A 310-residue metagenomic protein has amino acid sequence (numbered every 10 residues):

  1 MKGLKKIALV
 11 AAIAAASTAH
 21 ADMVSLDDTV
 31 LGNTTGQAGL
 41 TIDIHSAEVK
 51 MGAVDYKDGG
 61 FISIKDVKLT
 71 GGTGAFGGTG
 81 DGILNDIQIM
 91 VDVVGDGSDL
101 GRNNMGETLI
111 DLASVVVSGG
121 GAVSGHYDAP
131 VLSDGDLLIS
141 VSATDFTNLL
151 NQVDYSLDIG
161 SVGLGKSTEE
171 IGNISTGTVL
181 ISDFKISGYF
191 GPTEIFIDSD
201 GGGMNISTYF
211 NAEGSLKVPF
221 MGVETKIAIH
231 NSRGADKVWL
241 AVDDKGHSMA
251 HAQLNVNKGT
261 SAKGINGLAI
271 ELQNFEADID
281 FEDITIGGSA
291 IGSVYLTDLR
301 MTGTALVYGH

Functional and structural regions predicted by a protein language model:
M1-M23, T34: Gram-negative bacterial Sec-dependent N-terminal signal peptides
A8, T29, I286-G288: Short, well-ordered helical secondary-structure segments
V24-G39: Short N-terminal segments immediately surrounding and downstream of signal-peptide cleavage
T41-H310: Intrinsically disordered, low-complexity polar regions and short flexible loop motifs
